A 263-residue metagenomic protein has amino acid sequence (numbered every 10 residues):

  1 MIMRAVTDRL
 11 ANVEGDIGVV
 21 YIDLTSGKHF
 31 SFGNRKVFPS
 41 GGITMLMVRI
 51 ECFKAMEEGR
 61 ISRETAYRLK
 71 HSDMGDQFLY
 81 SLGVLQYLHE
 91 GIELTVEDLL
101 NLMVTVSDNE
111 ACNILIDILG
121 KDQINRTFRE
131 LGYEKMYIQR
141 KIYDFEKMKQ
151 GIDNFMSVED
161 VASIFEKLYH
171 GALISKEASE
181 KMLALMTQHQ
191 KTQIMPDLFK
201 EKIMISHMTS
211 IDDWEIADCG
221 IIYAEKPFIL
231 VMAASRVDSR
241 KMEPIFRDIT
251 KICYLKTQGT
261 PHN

Functional and structural regions predicted by a protein language model:
M1-V13, H29, I118, A162-Q193 (+3 more regions): Structured C-terminal helix/loop/strand segments within mature extracytoplasmic catalytic/sensor domains
V13-D16, N113-F165: Mid-domain, small-residue-enriched loop/turn segments at the edges of structured enzyme/sensor domains
G15-V37: Short, conserved catalytic-motif segment at the N-terminal edge
G27, P39-Y67, M103, L230: Active-site SXXK
S31-F38, V96, L100, Q150-G151: A short glycine/serine-rich beta->alpha loop
V48-C52, M56, L115, V161-L168: Buried hydrophobic packing segments
E64-L79, L119-G120: Acidic helix-start/capping segments at beta-turn-to-alpha-helix junctions
M74-N113: Conserved catalytic neighborhood of penicillin-recognizing serine enzymes
